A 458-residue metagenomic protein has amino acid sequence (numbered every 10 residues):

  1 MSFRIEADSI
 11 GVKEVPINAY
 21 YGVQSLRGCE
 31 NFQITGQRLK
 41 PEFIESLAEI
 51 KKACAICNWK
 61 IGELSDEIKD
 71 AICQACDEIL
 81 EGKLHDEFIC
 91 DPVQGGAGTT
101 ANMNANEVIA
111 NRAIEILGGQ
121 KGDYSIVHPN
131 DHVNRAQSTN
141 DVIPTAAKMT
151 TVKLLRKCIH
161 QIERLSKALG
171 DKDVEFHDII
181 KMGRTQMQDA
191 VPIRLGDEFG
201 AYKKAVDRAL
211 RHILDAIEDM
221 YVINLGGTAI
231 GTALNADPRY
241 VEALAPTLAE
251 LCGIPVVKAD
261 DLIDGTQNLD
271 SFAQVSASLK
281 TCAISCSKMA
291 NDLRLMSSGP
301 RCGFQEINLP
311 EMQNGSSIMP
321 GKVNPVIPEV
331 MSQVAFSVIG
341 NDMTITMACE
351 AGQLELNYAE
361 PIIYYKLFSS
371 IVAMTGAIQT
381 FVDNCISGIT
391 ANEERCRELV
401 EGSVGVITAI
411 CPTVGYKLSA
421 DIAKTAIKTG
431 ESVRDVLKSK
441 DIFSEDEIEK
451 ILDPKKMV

Functional and structural regions predicted by a protein language model:
M1-V458: Conserved, well-structured ligand/cofactor-binding cores
